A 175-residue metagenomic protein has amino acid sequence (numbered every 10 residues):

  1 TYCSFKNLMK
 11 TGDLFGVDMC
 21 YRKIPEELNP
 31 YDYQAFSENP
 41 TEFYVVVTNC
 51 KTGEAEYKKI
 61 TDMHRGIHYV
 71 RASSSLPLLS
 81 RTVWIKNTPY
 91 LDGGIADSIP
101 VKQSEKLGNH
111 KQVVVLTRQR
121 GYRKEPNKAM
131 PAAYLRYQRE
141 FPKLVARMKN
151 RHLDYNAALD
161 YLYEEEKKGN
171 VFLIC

Functional and structural regions predicted by a protein language model:
T1-C175: Patatin-like phospholipase
